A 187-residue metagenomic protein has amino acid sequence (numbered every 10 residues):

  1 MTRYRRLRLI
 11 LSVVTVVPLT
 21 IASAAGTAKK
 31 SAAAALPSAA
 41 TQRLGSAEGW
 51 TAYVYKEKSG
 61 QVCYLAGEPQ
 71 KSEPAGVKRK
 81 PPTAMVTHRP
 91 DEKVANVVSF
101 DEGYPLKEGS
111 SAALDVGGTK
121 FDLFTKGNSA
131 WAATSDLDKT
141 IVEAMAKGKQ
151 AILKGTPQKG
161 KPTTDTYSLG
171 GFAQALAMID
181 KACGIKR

Functional and structural regions predicted by a protein language model:
M1-L11: Bacterial N-terminal signal peptides that target proteins for export
T2-Y4, A24-R187: A generic "folded-domain core" signal
I10-T20: Bacterial N-terminal signal peptides
